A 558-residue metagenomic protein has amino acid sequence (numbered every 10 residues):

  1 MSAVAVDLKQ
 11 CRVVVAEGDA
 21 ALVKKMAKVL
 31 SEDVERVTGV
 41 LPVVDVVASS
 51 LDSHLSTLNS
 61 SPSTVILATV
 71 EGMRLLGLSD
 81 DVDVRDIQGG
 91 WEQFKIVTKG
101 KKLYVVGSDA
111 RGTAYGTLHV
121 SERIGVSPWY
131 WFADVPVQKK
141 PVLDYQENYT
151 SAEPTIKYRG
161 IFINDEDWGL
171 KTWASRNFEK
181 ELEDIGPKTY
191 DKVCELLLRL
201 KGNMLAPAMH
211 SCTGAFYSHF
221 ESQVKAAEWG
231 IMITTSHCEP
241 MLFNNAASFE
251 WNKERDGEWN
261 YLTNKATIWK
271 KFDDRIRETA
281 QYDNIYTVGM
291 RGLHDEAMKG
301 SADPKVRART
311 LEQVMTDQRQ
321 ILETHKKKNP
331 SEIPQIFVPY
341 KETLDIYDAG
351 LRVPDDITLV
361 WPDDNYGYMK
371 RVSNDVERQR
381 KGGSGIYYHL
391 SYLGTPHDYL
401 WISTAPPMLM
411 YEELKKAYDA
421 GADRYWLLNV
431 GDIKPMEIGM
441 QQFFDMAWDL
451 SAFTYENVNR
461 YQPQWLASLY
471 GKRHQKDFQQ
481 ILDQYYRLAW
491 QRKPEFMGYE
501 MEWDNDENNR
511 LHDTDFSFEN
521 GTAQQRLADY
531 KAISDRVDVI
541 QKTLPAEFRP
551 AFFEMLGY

Functional and structural regions predicted by a protein language model:
M1-H54, L58-E153: Contiguous, structured surface segment used for ligand recognition
A16, Y104-G107, N164-P187, N203-T213 (+6 more regions): The substrate-binding groove and active-site-proximal loops of carbohydrate-active enzymes, especially glycoside
V46, V137-D144, H210, Y217 (+4 more regions): Gly/Pro-rich turn-and-neighbor structural signature
V70-G72, K95, K99-P136, F216-F243 (+1 more regions): Hydrophobic or amphipathic alpha-helical targeting/insertion segments
P128-L182, K188-A208, G382-G385: An acidic-aromatic substrate-binding cleft motif
R159-I163, L198, M204-P207, I233-S236 (+5 more regions): Hydrophobic faces of well-ordered beta-strands that scaffold small-molecule active sites in alpha/beta enzyme cores
L182-H210, E221, K225-T234, Q281 (+1 more regions): Catalytic domains of carbohydrate-active enzymes, especially glycoside hydrolases
N203-A206, T213-F216, E221, W361-G367 (+1 more regions): Structured mid-domain segments that build the active-site/substrate or prosthetic-cofactor binding neighborhood
